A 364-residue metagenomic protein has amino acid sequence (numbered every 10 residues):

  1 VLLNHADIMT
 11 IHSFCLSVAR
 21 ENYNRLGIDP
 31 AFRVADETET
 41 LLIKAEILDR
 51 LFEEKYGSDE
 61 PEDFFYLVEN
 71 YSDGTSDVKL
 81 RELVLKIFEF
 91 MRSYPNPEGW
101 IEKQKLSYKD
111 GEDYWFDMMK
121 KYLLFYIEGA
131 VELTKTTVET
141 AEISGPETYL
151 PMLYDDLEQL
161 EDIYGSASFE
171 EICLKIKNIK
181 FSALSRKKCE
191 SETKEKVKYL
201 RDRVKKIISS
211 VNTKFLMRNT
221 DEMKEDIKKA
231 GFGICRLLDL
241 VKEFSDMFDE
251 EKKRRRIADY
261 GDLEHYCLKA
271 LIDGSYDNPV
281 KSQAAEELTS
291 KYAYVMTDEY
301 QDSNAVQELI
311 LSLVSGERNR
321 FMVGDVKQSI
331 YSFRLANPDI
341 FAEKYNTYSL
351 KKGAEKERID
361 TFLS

Functional and structural regions predicted by a protein language model:
V1-A167, E171, A258: Conserved ATP-dependent motor core of P-loop NTPases, especially the RecA-like helicase ATPase domain
V1-L2, L350-R358: Short mixed-charge
D7-I11, L16, F32-L41, A45 (+4 more regions): Conserved helicase NTPase motor core
G27, E161, I208-S209, G274 (+1 more regions): A short hydrophobic/aromatic micro-motif that marks alpha-helical segments and, especially, helix-coil
G57-E89, N96, P151-S245: Coupling/switch/interface segments within P-loop NTPase motor domains and analogous charged loops in nucleic-acid
R320, S349-L350: Oxyanion-binding/catalytic loops of NTP- or PPi-dependent enzymes
N346: Acidic/histidine-rich catalytic neighborhood
